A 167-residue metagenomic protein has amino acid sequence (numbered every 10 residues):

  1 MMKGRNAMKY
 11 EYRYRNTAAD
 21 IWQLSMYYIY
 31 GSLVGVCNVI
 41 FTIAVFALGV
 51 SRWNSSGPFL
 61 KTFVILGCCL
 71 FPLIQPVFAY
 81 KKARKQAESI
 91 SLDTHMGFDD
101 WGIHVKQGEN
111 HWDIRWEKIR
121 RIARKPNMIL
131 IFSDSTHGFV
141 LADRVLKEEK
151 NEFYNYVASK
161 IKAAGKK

Functional and structural regions predicted by a protein language model:
M2-V45: N-terminal membrane-targeting/pre-transmembrane regions
Y10, W112-I114, F139: Short beta-strand segments
Y28-E88: Alpha-helical transmembrane spans
L73-D113: Conserved beta-hairpin
D93-H95, R120-R121, L130: Short, surface-exposed charged micro-motifs
I103-H104, W112-N127: Phosphoinositide-dependent membrane-docking surfaces
L130-K167: A membrane-cytosol interface segment of integral membrane proteins
